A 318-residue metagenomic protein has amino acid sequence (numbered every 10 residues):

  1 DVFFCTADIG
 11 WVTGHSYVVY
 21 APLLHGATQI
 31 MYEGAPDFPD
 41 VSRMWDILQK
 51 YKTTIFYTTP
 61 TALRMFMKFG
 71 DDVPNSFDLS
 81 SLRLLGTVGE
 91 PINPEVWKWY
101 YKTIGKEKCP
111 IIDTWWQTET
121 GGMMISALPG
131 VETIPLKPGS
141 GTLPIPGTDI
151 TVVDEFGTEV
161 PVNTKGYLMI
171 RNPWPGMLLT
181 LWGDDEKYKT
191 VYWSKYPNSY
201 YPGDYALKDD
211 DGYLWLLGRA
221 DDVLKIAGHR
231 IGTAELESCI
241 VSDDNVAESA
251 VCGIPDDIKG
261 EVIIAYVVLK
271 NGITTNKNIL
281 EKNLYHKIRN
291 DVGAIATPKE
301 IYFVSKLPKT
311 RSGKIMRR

Functional and structural regions predicted by a protein language model:
D1-C5, I9-T54, K68-F69: Conserved AMP-binding/adenylation subdomain of ANL enzymes
D1-F3, Y20, L24-A27, T54-T58 (+2 more regions): Gly/Ser/Thr-rich phosphate-binding loop
D8, G89, W116, T142 (+2 more regions): Active-site glycine-centered loops adjacent to acidic/histidine catalytic or metal-binding residues that shape
G26, L48, F56, G157 (+6 more regions): Residue-level signal for inorganic ion chemistry
L82, I240-S249: Short acidic amphipathic segments
T151-N172, D210-D211, T274-E281, M316: Conserved beta-loop-beta connector loops within the AMP-binding
P161-N163, M169-A234, V241-S242, K259: Conserved ATP-binding/catalytic segment of the ANL
L224, A250-D257, E261-N271, E281-R318: Conserved C-terminal "lid"/linker of ANL adenylate-forming enzymes
